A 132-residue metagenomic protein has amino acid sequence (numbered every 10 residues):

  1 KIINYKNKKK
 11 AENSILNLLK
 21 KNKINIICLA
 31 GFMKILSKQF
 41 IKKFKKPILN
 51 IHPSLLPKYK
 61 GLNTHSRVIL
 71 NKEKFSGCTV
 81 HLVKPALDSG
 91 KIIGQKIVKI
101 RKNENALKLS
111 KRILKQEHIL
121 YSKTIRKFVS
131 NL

Functional and structural regions predicted by a protein language model:
K1-L132: One-carbon transfer enzymes
